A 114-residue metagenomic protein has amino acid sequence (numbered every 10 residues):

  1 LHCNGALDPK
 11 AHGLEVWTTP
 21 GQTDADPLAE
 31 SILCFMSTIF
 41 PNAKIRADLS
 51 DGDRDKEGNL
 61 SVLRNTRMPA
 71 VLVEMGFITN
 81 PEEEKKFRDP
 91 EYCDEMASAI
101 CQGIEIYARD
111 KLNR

Functional and structural regions predicted by a protein language model:
L1-R114: Active-site-proximal helix/loop segments of hydrolytic enzymes
